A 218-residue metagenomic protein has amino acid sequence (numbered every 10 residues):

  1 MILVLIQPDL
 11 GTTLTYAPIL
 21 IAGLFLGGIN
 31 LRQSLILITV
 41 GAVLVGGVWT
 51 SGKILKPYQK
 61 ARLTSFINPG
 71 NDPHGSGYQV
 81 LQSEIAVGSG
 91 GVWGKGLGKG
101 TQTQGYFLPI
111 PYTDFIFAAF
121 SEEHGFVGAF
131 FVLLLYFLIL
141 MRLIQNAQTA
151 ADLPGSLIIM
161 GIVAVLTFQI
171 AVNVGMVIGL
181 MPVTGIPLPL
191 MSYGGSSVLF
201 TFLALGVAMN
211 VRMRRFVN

Functional and structural regions predicted by a protein language model:
M1-Q7, S89-W93, S121, V172 (+1 more regions): Transmembrane alpha-helix interface/packing and boundary motifs in multi-pass membrane proteins, characterized by
M1-S51: Hydrophobic alpha-helical segments of polytopic membrane proteins
V4, V45-W49, I162-V172: Alpha-helical transmembrane segments of multi-pass membrane proteins
L14-Q33, T101-G128, I186-A204: Interfacial segments of multi-pass membrane proteins
I21-N30, L138-Q148, A208-M213: Structural signal for the C-terminal ends of transmembrane alpha-helices and the immediately following loop
I36-F130, A151-G155: Hydrophobic, glycine- and aromatic-enriched re-entrant/interface helices and adjoining loop segments
F126-I170: Hydrophobic transmembrane alpha-helices and their immediate junctions
Q169-N218: A juxtamembrane structural motif centered on a specific transmembrane helix
